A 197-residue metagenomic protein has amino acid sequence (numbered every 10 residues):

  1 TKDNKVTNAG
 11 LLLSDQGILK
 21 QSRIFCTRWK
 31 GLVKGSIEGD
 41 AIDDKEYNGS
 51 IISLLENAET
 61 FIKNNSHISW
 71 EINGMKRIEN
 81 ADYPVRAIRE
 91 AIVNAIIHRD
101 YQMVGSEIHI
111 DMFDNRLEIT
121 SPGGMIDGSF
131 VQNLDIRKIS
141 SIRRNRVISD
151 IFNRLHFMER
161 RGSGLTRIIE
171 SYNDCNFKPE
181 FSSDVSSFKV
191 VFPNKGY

Functional and structural regions predicted by a protein language model:
T1-E118, N153, F157-S187, V191 (+1 more regions): Bergerat-fold GHKL/Histidine-kinase-like ATPase
L117-H156, Y197: Glycine-rich/acidic phosphate-handling loop/turn and adjacent ATP-lid/helix of nucleotide-binding kinase/ATPase domains
